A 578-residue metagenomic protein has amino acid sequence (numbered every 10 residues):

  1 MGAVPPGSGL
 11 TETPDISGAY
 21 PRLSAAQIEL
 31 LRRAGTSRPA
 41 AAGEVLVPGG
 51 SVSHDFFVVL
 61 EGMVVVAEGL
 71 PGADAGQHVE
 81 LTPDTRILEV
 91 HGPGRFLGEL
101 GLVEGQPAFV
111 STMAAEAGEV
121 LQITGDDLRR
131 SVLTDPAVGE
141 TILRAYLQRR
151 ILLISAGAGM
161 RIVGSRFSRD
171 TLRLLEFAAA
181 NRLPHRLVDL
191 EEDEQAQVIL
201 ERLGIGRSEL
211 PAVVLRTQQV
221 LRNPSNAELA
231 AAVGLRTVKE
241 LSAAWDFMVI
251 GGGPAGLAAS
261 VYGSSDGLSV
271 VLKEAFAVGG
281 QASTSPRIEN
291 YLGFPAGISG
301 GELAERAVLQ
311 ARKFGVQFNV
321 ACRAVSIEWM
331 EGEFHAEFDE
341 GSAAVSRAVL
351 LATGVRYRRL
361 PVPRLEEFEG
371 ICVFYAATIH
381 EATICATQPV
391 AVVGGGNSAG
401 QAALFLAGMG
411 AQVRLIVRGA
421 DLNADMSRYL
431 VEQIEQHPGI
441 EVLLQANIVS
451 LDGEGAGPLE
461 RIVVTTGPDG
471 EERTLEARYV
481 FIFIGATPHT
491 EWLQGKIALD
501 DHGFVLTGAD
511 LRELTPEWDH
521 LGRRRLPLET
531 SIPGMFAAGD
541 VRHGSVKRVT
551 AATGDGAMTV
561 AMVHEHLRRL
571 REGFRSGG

Functional and structural regions predicted by a protein language model:
M1-G164, S168-A180: Cytosolic regulatory regions built on CNB/CRP/Popeye-like sensor folds
R22, F56, V90, Q122 (+4 more regions): Short aromatic/basic micro-patch
A42-G43, I123, S165, V188-L190 (+5 more regions): Conserved beta-strand termini and adjacent loop/short-helix elements that scaffold enzyme active sites in alpha/beta
P83-L88, P107, V220, G341-A343 (+1 more regions): Short, mixed charged/polar active-site loops that provide acid/base catalysis or chelate metal/phosphate cofactors
I162, R166-D193, I199, L203 (+5 more regions): Beta1-alpha1 glycine-rich phosphate/pyrophosphate-binding loop at the start of Rossmann-like nucleotide-binding domains
E192, Q197-I250, S265-D266, S283-T284 (+7 more regions): FAD-binding core/adjacent interface of flavoenzyme oxidoreductases
E240-V278, P361, E369, Y375-R428 (+3 more regions): Rossmann-like dinucleotide/flavin-binding elements
A304-S346, L351-T353, A407-G522, E565-G578: A Rossmann-like FAD-binding core segment of flavoenzymes
